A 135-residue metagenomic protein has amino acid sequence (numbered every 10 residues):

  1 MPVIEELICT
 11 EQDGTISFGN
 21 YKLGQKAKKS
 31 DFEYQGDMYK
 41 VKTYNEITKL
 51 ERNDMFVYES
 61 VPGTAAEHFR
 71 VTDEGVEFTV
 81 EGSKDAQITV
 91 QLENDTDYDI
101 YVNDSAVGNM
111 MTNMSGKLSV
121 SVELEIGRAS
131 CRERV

Functional and structural regions predicted by a protein language model:
P2-E67: Catalytic cores of secreted or luminal carbohydrate-active enzymes
S30-L50, A86-I88, T112-R134: C-terminal beta-strand-rich structural cap/linker in extracellular carbohydrate-active enzymes
H68-F69, M111: Short amphipathic beta-strand and strand-loop transition segments with alternating hydrophobic
T72-E74, K84, M114: Ser/Thr- and Asn-enriched, surface-exposed coil loops between beta-strands
V76-E77, L118: Hydrophobic residues embedded in beta-strands of well-ordered beta-sheets
T79-T96: Surface-exposed beta-strand/loop patches in extracellular or lumenal glycoproteins
Y101-S105: Short strand-turn-strand beta-turns centered on an Asx-Gly dipeptide
